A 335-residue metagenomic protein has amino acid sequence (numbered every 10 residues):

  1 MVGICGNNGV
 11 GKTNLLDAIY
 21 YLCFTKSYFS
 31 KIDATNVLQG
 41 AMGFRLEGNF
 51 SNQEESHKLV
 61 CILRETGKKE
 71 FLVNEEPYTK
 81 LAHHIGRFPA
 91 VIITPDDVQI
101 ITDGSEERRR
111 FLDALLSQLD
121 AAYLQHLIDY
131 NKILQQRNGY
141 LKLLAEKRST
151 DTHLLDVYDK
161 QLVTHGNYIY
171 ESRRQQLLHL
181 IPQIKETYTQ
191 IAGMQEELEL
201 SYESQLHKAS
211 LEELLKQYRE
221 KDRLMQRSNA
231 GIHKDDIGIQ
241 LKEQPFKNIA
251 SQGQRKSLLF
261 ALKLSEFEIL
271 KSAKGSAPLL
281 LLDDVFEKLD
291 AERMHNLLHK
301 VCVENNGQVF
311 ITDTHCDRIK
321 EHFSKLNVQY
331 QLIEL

Functional and structural regions predicted by a protein language model:
M1-N7, Y21, S149-L279, K288 (+2 more regions): Conserved NTPase motor "head" modules and their coupling/switch loops across ABC/AAA+ ATPases, GTPases, and GHKL ATPases
K12: Conserved lysine of the Walker
C23-E107, L116-L119, Y123, I181 (+2 more regions): Nucleotide-state sensing region of NTPase/ATPase domains
G48, Q308-H315: Structural recognition of the conserved hydrophobic beta-strand(s) that form the central parallel beta-sheet of P-loop
A82-R87, T94-K160, T164, G275: A conserved P-loop NTPase coupling/switch region
I93, P278-L281: Hydrophobic positions in the central parallel beta-sheet of the AAA+
D283-V285: Walker B catalytic acidic pair
